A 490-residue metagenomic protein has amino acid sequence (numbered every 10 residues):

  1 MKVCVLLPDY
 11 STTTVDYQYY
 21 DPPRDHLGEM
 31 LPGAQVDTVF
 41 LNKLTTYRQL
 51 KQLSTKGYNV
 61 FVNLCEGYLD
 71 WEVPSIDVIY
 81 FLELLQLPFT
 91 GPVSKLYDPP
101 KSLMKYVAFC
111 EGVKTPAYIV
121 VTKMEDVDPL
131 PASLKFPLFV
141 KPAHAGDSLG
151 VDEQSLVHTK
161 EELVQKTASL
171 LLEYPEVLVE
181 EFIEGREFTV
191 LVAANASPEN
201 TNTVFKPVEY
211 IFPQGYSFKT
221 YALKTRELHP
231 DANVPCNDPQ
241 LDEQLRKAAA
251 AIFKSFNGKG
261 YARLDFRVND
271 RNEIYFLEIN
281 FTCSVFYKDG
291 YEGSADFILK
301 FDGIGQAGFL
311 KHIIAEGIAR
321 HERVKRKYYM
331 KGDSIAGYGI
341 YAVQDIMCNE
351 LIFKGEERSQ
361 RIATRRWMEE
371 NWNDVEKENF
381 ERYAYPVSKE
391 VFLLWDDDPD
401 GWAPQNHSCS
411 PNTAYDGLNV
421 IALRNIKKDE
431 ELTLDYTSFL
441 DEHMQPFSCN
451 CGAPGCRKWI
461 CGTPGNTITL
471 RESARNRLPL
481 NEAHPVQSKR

Functional and structural regions predicted by a protein language model:
M1-P8, L53-T55, D98-E180, E184-G185 (+2 more regions): Active-site nucleotide/adenylate-binding loops and adjacent lid/helix of ATP-dependent enzymes
M1-P88, S94, D98-P99, T122-L130 (+3 more regions): ATP-binding N-terminal substructure of ATP-dependent carboxylate-amine bond-forming enzymes
V36, P88-F89, T115, L138: Hydrophobic beta-strand scaffold residues
G112, E199, D238-K325: ATP-dependent carboxylate activation and anion-phosphoryl transfer catalytic cores that bind Mg-ATP to form
L156, G339, D345, R424-K427: Residue-level "contact hotspot" at macromolecular interaction interfaces
T159-Q240, Q244-K247, V268-Y275: Phosphate-binding site of ATP-dependent enzymes
K325-P411: Catalytic cores of histone-lysine modification enzymes
H407-R490: C-terminal SET catalytic tail plus cysteine-rich post-SET Zn-binding segment of SAM-dependent SET-domain
